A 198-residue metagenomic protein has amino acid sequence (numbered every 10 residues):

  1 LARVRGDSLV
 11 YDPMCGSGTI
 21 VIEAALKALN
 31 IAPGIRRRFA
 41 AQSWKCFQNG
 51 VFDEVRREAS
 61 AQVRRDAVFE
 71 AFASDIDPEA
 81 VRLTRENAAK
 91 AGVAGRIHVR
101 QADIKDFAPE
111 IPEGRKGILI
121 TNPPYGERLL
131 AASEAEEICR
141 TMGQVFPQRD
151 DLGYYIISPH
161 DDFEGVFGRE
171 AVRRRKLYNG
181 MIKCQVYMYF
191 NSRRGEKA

Functional and structural regions predicted by a protein language model:
L1-A108, E127-R128, E134: Conserved S-adenosyl-L-methionine
D103-A198: C-terminal catalytic and target-recognition region of SAM-dependent MTase-like enzymes, primarily methyltransferases
